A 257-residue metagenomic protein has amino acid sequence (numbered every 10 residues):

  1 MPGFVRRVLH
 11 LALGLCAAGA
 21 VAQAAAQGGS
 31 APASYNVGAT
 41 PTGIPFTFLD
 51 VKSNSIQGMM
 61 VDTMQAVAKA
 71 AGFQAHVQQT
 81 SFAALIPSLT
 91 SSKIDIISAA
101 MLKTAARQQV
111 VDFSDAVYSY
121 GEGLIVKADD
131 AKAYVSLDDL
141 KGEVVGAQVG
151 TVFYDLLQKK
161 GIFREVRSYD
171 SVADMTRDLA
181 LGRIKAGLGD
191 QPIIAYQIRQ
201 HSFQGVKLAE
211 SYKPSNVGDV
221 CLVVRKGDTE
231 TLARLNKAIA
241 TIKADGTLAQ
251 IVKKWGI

Functional and structural regions predicted by a protein language model:
A26-M101, Q108-Q109, D245: Extracytoplasmic small-molecule ligand-binding "clamshell" domains of the periplasmic binding protein/Venus flytrap
P41, S119-V126, Q191, A195 (+2 more regions): Periplasmic-binding protein-like
T47-V51, M64-F73, L137, G150-S171 (+3 more regions): Ligand-binding cleft/hinge of the Venus flytrap
G58-A71, A128-A131, E143-V144, V149-T151 (+1 more regions): Extended ligand-binding regions for polar small-molecule ligands
V61, V77-P87, K132, R167-L181: Short helix-initiation/N-cap motifs at beta->coil->alpha
F73-H76, M101-K103, D115-E165: A conserved helix-loop-strand patch within extracytoplasmic ligand-binding domains of the periplasmic binding
F73-Q74, T90-A99, E143-V144, A180-I193 (+1 more regions): Alpha-to-beta junction loops
A84, A100-Q109, L156-K159, K185-N216: A ligand-binding cleft/hinge motif common to bilobed small-molecule-binding domains
